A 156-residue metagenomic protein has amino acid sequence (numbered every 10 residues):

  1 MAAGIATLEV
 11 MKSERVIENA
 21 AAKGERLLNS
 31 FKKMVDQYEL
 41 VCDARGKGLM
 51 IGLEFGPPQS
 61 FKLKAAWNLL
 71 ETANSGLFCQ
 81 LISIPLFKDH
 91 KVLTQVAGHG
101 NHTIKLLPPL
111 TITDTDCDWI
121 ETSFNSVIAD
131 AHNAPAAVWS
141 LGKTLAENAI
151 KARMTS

Functional and structural regions predicted by a protein language model:
M1-S156: Conserved N-terminal phosphate-binding loop of PLP-dependent enzymes in the Aspartate aminotransferase
